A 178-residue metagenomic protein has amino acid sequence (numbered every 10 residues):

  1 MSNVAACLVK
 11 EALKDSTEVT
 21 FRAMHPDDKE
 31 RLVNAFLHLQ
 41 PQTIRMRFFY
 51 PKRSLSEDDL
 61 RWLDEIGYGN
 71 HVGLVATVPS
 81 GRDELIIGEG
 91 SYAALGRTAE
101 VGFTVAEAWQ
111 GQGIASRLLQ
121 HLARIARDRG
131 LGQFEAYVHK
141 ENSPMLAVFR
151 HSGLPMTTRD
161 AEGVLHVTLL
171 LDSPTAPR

Functional and structural regions predicted by a protein language model:
M1-R178: Long, contiguous binding/interaction regions
